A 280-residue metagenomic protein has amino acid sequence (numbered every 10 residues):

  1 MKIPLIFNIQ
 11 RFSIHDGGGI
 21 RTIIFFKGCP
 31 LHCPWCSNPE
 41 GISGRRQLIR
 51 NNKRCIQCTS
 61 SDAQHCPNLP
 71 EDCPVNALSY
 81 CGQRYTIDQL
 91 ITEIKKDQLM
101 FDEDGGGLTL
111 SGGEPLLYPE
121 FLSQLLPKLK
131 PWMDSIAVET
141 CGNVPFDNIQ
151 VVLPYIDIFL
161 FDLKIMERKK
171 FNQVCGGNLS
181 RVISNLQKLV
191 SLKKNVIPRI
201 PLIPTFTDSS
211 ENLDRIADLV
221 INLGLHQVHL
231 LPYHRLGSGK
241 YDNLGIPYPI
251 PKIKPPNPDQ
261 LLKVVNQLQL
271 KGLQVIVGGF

Functional and structural regions predicted by a protein language model:
M1-D62, C66, P70-C81, K96-D102 (+1 more regions): N-terminal [4Fe-4S]-dependent radical SAM core
M1-G18, L202-F280: Auxiliary Fe-S-binding modules of radical SAM enzymes
I23, R46, Q64, C81 (+5 more regions): Short N-terminal micro-motifs specific to bacterial/archaeal maturation and metal-cluster initiation sites
E40, D62, I94-D97, N178 (+3 more regions): Alpha-helix boundary/capping residues
L48-R50, L78, F171, Y241-L244 (+1 more regions): Short clusters of hydrophobic/aromatic residues that line enzyme substrate/ligand-binding pockets
N76-R84, G112-P115: Short gly/ser-rich anion-binding loops that grip negatively charged ligand groups
D88-G237, D242-N243: Conserved AdoMet/S-adenosylmethionine-binding subsite of the radical SAM
